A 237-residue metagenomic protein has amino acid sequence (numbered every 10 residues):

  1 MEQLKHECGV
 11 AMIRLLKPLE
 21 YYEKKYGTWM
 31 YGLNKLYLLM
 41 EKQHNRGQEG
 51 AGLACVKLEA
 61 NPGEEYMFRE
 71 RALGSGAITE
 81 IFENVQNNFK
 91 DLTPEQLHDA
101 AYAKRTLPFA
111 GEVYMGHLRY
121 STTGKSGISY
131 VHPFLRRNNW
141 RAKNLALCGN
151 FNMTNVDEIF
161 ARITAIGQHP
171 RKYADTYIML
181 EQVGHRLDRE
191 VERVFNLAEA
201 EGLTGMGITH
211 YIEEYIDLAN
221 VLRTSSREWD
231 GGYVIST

Functional and structural regions predicted by a protein language model:
M1-T237: Conserved short alpha-helical segments that host acidic/polar catalytic motifs at enzyme active sites
